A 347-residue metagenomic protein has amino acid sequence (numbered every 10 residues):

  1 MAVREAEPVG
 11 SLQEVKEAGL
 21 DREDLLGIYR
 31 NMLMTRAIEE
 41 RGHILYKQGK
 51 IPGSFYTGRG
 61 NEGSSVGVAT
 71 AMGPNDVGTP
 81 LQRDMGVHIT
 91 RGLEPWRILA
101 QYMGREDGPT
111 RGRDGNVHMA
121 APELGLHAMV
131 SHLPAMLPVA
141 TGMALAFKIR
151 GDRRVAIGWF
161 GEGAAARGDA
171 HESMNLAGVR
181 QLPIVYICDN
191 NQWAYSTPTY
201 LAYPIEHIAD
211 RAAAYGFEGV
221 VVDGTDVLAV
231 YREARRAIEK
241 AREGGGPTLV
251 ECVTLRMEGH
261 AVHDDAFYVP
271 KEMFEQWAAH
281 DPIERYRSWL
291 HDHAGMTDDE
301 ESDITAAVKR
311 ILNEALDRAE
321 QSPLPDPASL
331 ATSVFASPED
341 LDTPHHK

Functional and structural regions predicted by a protein language model:
M1-S64, C252, E258, V262 (+1 more regions): Conserved acidic/glycine
L12, V117-H118, Q192, V221 (+1 more regions): Generic preference for hydrophobic/aromatic residues in regular secondary structure cores
A37-I44, Q48-R180, P198-P204, A209 (+1 more regions): Cofactor-binding active-site loop characterized by glycine-rich and histidine/acidic residues
H88-T90, S196, H260, S329: Short acidic, gly/pro-rich beta-turn/loop elements at beta-sheet edges and active-site/ligand-binding grooves
G125-Q321: Glycine-rich ThDP/TPP pyrophosphate-binding loop and its adjacent helix/strand module within ThDP-dependent enzymes
